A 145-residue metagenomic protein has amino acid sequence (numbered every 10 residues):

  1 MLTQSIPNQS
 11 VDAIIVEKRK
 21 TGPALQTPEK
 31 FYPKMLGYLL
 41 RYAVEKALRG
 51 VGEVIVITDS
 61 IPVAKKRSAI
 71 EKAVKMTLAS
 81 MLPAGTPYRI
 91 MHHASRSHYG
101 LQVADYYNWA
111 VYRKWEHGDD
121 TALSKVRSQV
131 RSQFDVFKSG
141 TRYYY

Functional and structural regions predicted by a protein language model:
M1-Y145: Phosphate-ester processing/binding pockets and catalytic centers
